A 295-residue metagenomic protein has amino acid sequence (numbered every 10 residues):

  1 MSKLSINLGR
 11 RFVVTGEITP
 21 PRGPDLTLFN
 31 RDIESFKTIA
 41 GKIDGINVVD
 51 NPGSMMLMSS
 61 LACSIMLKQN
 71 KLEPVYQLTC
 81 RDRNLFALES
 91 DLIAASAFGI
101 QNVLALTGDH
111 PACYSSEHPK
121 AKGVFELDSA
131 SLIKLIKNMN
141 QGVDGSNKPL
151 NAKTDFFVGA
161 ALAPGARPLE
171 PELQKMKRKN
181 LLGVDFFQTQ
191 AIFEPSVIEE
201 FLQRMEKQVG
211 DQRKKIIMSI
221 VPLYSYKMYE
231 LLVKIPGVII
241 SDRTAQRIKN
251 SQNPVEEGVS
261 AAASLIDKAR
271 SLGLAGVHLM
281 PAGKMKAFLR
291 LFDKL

Functional and structural regions predicted by a protein language model:
M1-G45: Conserved N-terminal beta1-alpha1 strand-loop-helix module at the mouth
M1-L4, D25, S54-I65, N84-S90 (+4 more regions): Active-site-adjacent beta->alpha loops and helix N-cap segments on the catalytic face of soluble alpha/beta enzymes
V13-N30, P74-F86, F156-P171, R247-S260: Active-site mouth loops of central-metabolism enzymes
V14-P20, D44-V48, P74-L78, V103-A105 (+5 more regions): Hydrophobic faces of well-ordered beta-strands that scaffold small-molecule active sites in alpha/beta enzyme cores
I18-R22, D50-S54, C80-D82, T107-P111 (+4 more regions): Active-site-proximal loop/turn and secondary-structure-junction residues that shape catalytic pockets, frequently
G23-T38, S60, F86-L92, P168-R178 (+1 more regions): Short, acidic/polar
C80-F98: Glycine-rich anion/phosphate-binding loops
G108, G123-N151, A161-A166, Q208-S264 (+1 more regions): Active-site pocket-lining/capping segments in soluble small-molecule metabolic enzymes
